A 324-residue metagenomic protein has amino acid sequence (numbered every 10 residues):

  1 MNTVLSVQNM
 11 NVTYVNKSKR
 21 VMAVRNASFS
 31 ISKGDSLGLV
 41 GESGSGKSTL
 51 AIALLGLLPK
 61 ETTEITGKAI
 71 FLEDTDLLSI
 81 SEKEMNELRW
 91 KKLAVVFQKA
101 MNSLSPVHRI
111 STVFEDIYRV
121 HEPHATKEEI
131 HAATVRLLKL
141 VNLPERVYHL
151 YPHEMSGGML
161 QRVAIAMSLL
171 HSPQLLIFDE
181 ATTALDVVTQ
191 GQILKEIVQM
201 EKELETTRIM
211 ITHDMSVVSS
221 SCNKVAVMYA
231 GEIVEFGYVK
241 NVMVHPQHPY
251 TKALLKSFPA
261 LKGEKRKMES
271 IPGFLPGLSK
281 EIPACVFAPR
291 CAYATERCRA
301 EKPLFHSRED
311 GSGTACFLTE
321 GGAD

Functional and structural regions predicted by a protein language model:
E64-D76: Conserved ABC transporter NBD signature motif
D76, E128-R146, L255: Conserved ABC ATPase "signature" region
Y151-M155, M159: Conserved ABC ATPase signature
L170-Q174: A short, proline-enriched helix->beta-strand linker immediately N-terminal to the Walker B motif in ABC-type P-loop
I177, A181, L185-R266: P-loop NTP-binding/switch modules centered on Walker-like glycine-rich loops
Y238-D324: Short catalytic/signature loops enriched in Gly
